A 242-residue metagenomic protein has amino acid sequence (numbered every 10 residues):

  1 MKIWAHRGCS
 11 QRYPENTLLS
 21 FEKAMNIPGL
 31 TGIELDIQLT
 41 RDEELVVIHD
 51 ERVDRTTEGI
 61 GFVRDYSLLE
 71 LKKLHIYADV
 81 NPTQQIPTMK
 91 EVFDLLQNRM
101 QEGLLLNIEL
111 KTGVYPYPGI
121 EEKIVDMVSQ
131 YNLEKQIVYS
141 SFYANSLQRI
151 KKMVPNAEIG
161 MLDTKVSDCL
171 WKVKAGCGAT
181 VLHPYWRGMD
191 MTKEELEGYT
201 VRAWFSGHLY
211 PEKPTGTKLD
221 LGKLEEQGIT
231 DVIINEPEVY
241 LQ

Functional and structural regions predicted by a protein language model:
M1, G29-T31, E44-L45, L104 (+1 more regions): The start of beta-strands in P-loop NTPase/AAA+ ATPase cores
M1-Q11, N81-P82: Long, acidic (Asp/Glu-rich), low-complexity accessory segments flanking structured domains
W4, E34, I48, N107 (+1 more regions): Generic enzyme active-site microenvironment
G8, Q38-D42, D50-E51, K111-G113 (+5 more regions): Active-site beta-loop-alpha junctions enriched in small/polar residues
E15-L18, E22, N26, I86 (+9 more regions): Amphipathic, non-transmembrane alpha-helical secondary structure
K23-L39, K174-L182, E226-Q227: Catalytic domains of carbohydrate-active enzymes, especially glycoside hydrolases
H49-L162, P184-W186, E197: Metal-dependent phosphodiesterase/phospholipase catalytic core, i.e., the His/Asp/Glu-rich active-site region
G160-Q242: C-terminal active-site rim and adjoining tail of enzyme catalytic domains
